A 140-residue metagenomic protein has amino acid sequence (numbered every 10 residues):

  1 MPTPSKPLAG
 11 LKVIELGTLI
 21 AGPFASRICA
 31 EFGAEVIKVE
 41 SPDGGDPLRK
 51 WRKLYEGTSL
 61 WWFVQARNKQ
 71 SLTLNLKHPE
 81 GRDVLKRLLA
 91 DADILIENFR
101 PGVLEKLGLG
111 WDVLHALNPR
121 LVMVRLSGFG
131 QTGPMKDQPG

Functional and structural regions predicted by a protein language model:
M1-G140: N-terminal helix-loop segment corresponding to the beta1-alpha1 unit of nucleotide/adenylate-binding folds
